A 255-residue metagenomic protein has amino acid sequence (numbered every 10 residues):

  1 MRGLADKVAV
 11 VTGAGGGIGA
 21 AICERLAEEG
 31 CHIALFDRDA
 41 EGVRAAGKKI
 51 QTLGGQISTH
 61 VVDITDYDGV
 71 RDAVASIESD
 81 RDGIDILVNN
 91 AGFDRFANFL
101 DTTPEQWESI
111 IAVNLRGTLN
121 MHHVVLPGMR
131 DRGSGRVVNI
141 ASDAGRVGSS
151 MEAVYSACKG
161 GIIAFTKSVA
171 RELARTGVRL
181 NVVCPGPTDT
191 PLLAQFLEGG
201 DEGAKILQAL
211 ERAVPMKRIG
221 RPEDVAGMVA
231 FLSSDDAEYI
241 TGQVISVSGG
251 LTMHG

Functional and structural regions predicted by a protein language model:
V8, G15-G16: Conserved glycine-rich cofactor-binding loop
A40-E41, V61-D72, P104, E223-D224: The beta1-alpha1 cofactor-binding region of Rossmann-like NAD(H)/NADP(H)-dependent oxidoreductases
N98-F99, Q106-I111, L210: Substrate-binding pocket helix/loop in short-chain dehydrogenase/reductase
H122, C158, T166: Active-site helix of classical SDR
P127, R171-R175, E238: Alpha-helical segment proximal to the catalytic Tyr-Lys
S142: Residue(s) in the substrate-gating loop at a strand-loop-helix junction that position the organic substrate next
V147, A230, T241-G255: Short C-terminal tail/terminal secondary-structure segment of NAD(P)H-dependent dehydrogenase/reductase domains
